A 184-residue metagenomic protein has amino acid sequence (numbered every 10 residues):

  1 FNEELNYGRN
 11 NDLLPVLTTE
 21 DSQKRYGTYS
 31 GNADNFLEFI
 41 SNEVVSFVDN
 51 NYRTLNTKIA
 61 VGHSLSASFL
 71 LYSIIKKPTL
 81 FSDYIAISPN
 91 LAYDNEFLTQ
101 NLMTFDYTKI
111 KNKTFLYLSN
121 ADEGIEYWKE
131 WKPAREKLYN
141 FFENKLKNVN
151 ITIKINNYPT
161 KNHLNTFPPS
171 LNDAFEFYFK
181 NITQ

Functional and structural regions predicted by a protein language model:
F1-Q184: Non-catalytic cap/lid and distal C-terminal segments of serine-dependent acyl enzymes
